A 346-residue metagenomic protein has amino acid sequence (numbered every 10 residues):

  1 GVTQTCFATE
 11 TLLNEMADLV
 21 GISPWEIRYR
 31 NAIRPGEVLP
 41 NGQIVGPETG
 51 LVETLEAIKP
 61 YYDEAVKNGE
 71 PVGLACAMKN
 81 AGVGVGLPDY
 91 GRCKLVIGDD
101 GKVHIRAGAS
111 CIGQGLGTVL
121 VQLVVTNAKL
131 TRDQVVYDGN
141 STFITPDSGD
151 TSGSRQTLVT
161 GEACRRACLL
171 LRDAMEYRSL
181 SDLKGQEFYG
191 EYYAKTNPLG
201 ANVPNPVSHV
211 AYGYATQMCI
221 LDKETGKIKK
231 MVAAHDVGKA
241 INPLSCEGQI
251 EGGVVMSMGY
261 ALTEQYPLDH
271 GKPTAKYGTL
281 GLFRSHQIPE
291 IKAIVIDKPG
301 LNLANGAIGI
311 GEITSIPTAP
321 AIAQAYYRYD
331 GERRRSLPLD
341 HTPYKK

Functional and structural regions predicted by a protein language model:
V2-A77, L123-K346: C-terminal catalytic domains of large/alpha subunits in multi-subunit enzymes
A75-K102, A107, C111-Q114, V207-A215 (+1 more regions): Conserved beta-alpha junction segments in alpha/beta enzyme cores
G117-T118: Conserved strand-to-helix beginnings and helix N-cap segments that scaffold or border functional pockets
